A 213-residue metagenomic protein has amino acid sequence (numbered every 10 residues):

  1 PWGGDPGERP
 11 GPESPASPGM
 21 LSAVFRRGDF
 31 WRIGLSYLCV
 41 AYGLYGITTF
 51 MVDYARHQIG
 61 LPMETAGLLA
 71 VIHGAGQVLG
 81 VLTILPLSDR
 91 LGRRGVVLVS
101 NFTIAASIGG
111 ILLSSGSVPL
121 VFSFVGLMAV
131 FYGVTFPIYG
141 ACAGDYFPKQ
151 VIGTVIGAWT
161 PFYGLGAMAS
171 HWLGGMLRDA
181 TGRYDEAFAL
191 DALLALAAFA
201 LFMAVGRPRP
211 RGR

Functional and structural regions predicted by a protein language model:
P1-G11, A198-G206: C-terminal membrane-cytosol helix-exit motif in multi-pass small-molecule transporters
G7-R32: Juxtamembrane intracellular "pre-TM" segments in multi-pass secondary transporters
R27-I84, S170: Extracytoplasmic gate region of multi-pass secondary transporters
V81-G92, R178-D179: Helix-to-loop junctions at the C-terminal end of transmembrane segments in multipass secondary transporters
G95-G110: Structural signature of the two symmetry-related core transmembrane helices
L120-V134: Hydrophobic core of transmembrane alpha-helices in multi-pass small-molecule transporters, especially MFS/SLC-type
V134-F147: Intracellular juxtamembrane helix-capping segments at the cytosolic ends of symmetry-related transmembrane helices
Y146-R183: A late C-terminal transmembrane helix in Major Facilitator Superfamily
